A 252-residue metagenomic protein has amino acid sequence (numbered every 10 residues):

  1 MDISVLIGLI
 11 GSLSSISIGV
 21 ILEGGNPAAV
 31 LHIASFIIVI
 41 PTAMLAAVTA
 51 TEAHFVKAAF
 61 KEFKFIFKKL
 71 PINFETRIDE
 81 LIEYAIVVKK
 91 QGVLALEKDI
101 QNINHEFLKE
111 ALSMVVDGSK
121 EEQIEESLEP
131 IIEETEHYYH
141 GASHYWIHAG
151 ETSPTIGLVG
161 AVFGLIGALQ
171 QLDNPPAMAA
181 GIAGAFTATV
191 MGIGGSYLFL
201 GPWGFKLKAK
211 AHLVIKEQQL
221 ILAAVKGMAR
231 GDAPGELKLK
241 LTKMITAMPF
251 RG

Functional and structural regions predicted by a protein language model:
M1-I7: Membrane-entry signal-anchor segments at the cytosolic-membrane interface, especially the N-terminal signal anchor
S4, S15-A142, V214-G252: Large intracellular
I7-I10, S14-P27, E134-K210: Helix-termination/interfacial motifs at the ends of transmembrane alpha-helices
